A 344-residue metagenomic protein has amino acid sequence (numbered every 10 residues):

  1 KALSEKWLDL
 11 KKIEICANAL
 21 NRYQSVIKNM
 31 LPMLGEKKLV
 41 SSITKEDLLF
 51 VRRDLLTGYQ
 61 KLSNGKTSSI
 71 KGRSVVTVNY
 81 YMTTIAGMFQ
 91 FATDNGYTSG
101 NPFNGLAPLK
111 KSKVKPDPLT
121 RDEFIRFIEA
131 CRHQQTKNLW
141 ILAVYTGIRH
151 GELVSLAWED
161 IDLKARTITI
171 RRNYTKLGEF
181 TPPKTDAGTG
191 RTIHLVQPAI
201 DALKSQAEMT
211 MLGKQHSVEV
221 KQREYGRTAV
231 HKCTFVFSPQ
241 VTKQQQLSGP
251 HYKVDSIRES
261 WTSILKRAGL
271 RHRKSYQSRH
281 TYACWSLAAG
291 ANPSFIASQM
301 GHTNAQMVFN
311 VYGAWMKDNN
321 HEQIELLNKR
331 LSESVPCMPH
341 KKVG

Functional and structural regions predicted by a protein language model:
S4-F91, N95-Y97, K113, L247-I257 (+1 more regions): N-terminal core-binding DNA-recognition domain of tyrosine site-specific recombinases/integrases
R53, P108-K111, R171-N173, P198 (+1 more regions): Generic beta-structure capping elements
K61-N64, E129-T136, T146, I193 (+4 more regions): Short, basic (Lys/Arg/His-rich) helix/loop patches that form interaction surfaces in the mid-to-C-terminal regions
N64, S69-V75, N79-Y81, D94 (+8 more regions): Basic, Lys/Arg- and aromatic-enriched nucleic-acid-binding interface segment
K110, P118, Y174, T281 (+1 more regions): Catalytic-site neighborhood detector that most strongly recognizes the C-terminal catalytic loop/helix of tyrosine
S155-I161, A297-T303, G313: A short, basic/aromatic helix-end/turn motif that makes direct DNA contacts
A165, G178-D201, S205-H216, R223-E224 (+3 more regions): C-terminal secondary-structure termini that scaffold catalytic or DNA-interacting sites
